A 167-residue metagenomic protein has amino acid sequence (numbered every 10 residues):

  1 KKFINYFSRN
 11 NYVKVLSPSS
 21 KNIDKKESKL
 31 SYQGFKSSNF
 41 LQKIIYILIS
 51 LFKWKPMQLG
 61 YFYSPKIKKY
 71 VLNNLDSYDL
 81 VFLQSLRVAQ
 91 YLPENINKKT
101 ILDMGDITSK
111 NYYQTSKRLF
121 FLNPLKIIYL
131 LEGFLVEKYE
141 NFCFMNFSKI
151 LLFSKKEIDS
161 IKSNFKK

Functional and structural regions predicted by a protein language model:
K1-Q33, D76: N-terminal subdomain of nucleotide-sugar transferases
F3, P65-L72, T108, L125-I150: Membrane-proximal helix-turn-helix segments that form the acceptor-binding/catalytic region of lipid-linked
V13-V15, T100, I150: Hydrophobic/aromatic residues located in beta-strands of well-ordered beta-sheets within soluble catalytic
P18, L83-S85, L152-S154: Replace "coordinates the UDP/GDP/TDP-sugar" with "coordinates nucleotide-activated sugar donors
K21, R87-V88, K156-I158: Alpha-helix capping/helix-boundary segments
F40-G60, T100-K138: Acceptor-binding helix/loop patch of EC 2.4 sugar-transfer enzymes, predominantly nucleotide-sugar-dependent
V71-A89, K98-I101: Short N-terminal targeting/anchoring amphipathic segment
P93-K98, F142-F153, I158-K167: Helix-loop-beta element that forms the nucleotide-linked donor phosphate-binding surface in glycosyltransferases
